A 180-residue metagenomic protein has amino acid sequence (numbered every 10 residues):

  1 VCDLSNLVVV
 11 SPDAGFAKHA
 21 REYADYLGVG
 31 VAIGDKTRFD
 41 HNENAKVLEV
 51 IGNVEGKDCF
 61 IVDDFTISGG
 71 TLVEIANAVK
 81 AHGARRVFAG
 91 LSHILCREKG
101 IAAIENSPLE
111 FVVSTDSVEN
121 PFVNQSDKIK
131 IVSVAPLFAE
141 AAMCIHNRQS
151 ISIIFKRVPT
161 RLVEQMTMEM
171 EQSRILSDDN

Functional and structural regions predicted by a protein language model:
V1-N180: PRPP-associated nucleotide enzymes
